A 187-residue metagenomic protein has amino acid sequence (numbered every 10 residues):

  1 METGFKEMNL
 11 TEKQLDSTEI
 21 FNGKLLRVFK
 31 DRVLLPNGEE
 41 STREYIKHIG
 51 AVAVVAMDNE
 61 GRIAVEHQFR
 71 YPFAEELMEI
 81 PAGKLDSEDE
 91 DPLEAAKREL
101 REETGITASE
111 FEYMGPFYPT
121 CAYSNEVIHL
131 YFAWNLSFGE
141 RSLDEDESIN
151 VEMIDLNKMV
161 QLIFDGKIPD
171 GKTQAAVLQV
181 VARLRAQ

Functional and structural regions predicted by a protein language model:
M1-N22: Extreme N-terminal tail/first-helix region
N9, R43, A53-R98, R141: Conserved Nudix-box catalytic region and its N-terminal flanking loop in Nudix hydrolases and closely related
D16-A53, N59: Acidic, metal-coordinating catalytic segment for phosphate/diphosphate chemistry, firing primarily on the Nudix
S41, G50-A53, K84-G171: Unchanged
A182-Q187: Generic C-terminal helix-cap and adjacent flexible tail
